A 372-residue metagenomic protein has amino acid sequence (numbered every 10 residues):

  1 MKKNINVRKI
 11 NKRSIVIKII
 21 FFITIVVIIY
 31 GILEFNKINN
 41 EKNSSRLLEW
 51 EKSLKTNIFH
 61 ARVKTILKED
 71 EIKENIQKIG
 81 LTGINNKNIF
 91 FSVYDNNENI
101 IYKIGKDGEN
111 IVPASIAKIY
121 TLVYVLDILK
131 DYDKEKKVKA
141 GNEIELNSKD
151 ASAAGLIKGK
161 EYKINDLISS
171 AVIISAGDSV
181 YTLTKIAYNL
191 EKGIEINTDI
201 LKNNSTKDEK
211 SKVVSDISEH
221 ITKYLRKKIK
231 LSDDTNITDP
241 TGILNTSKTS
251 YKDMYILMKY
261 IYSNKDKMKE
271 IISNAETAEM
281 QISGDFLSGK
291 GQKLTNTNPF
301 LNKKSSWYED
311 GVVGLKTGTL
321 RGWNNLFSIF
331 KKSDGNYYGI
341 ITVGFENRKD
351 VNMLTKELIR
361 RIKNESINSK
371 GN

Functional and structural regions predicted by a protein language model:
M1-I15: N-terminal Lys/Arg-rich, disordered targeting/topogenic segments
K18-G31: Hydrophobic membrane-insertion alpha-helices, especially the h-region of bacterial N-terminal signal peptides
I28-N43: Membrane-interface motif at the C-terminal end of an N-terminal transmembrane signal
N39-Y94, I100-I101, E161-L167, K185-N372: Penicillin-recognizing serine hydrolase domain
N97-E109: Short, conserved catalytic-motif segment at the N-terminal edge
E98, V112-A140, N147, M254: Active-site SXXK
D127-E145, D233-D234, K265-E276: Short, well-structured active-site flanking segments
E143-S170: Signal peptide-directed extracytoplasmic domains
